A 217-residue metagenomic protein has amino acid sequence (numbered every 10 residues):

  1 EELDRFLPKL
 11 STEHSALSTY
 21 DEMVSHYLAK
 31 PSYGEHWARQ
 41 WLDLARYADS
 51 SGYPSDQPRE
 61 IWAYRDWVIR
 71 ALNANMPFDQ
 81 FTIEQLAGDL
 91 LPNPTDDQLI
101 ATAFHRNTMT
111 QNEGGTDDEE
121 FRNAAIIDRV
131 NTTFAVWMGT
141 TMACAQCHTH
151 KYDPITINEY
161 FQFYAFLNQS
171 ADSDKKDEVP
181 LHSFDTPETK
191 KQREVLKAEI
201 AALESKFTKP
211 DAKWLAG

Functional and structural regions predicted by a protein language model:
E1-P187: Short, structured secondary-structure elements that scaffold catalytic or ligand/cofactor-binding regions
D185-G217: Long, non-membrane, amphipathic alpha-helices that form coiled-coils
